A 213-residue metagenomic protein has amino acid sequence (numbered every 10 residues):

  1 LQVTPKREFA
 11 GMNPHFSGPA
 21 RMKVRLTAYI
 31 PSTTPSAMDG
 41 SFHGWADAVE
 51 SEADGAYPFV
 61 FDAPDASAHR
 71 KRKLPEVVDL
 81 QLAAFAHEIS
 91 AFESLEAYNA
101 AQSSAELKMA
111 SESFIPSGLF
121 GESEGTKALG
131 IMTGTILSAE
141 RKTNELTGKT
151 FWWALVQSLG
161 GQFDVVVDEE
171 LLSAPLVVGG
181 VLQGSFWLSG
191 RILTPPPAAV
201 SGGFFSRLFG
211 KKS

Functional and structural regions predicted by a protein language model:
L1-E124: Long, hydrophobic alpha/beta structural blocks
D54, D62-A68, G161-A174: A cross-kingdom feature marking solvent-exposed beta-strand/loop segments within repeated, beta-rich binding/scaffold
E124-T135, G180: Short coil-to-beta-strand transition motifs
L137-V165: OB-fold (S1/OB) nucleic-acid-binding surfaces
T147-K149, V167-E170, P197-A198: Short coil/turn segments at secondary-structure boundaries
E169-S185: Short nucleic-acid-contacting surface segments enriched for D/E, G, S/T with interspersed K/R
W187-V200: Short, Lys/Arg- and Gly-enriched loop/turn segments at beta-strand edges
V200-S213: Short peripheral tails and domain-boundary helices/loops at the edges of structured domains
